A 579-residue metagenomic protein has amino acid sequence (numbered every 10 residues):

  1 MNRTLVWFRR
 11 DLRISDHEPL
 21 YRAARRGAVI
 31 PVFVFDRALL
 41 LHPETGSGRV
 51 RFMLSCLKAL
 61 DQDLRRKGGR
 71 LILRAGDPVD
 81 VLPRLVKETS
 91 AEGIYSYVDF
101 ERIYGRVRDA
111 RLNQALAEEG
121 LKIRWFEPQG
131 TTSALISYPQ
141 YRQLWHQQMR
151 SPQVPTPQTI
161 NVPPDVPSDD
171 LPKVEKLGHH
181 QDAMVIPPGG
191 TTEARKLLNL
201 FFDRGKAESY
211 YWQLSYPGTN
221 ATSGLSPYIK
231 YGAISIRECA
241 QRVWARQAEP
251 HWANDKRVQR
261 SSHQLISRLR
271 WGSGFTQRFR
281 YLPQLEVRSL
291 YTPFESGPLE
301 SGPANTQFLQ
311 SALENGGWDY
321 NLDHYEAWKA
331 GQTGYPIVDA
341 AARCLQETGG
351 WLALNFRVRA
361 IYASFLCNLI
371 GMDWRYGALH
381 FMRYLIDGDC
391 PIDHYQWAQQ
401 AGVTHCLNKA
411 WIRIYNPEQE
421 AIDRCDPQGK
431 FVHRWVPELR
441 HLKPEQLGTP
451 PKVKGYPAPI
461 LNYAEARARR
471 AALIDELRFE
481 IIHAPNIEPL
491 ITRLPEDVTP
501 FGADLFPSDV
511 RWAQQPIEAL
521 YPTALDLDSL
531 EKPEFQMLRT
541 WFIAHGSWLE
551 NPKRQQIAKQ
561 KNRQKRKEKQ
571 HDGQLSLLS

Functional and structural regions predicted by a protein language model:
M1-G68, D475, E488: N-terminal beta-strand-loop-alpha-helix module at the start of alpha/beta ligand-binding or catalytic domains
N2-W7, E92-D99, N254: Short hydrophobic beta-strand segments
I14-L20, D80-V81, R108-R111, R246 (+1 more regions): Short alpha-helical segments and helix-capping/turn motifs at coil-helix boundaries
V29, L71, K122-I123: Hydrophobic beta-strand scaffold residues
L39-Y95, Y104-V107, A134: N-terminal Rossmann-like or analogous alpha/beta NTP/dinucleotide-binding catalytic cores that position adenine
L73-V79, P83, D99-I103, P227 (+2 more regions): Conserved short loop/turn motifs at secondary-structure junctions
P78-A194, Y395-A398, R563, L578: Beta-rich, aromatic/charged-enriched effector core domains that present basic-aromatic interfaces for binding
W212-R237, Q241-S579: C-terminal catalytic domain of photolyase/cryptochrome flavoproteins, centering on the FAD-binding pocket
